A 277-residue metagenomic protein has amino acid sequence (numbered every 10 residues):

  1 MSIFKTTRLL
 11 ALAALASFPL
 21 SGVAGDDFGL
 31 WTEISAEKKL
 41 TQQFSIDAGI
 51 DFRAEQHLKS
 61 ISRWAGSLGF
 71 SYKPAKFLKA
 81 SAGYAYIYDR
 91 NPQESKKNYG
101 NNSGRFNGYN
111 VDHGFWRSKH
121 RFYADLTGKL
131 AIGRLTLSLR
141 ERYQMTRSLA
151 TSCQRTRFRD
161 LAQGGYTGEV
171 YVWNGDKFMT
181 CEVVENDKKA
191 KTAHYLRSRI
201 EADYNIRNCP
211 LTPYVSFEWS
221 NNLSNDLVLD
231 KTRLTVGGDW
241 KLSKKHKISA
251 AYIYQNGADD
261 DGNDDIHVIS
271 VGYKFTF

Functional and structural regions predicted by a protein language model:
A24-K73, K79-R90: Start-of-domain marker
D27, L58-A65, Q93-Y99, A150-R157 (+2 more regions): Outer-membrane beta-barrel translocator domains and adjoining extracellular loop/strand segments of Gram-negative
F28-L30, S62-W64, S118-F122, A190-L196 (+2 more regions): Residues that define the transmembrane beta-barrel architecture of outer-membrane proteins
I34-K38, L68-Y72, A124-G128, Y143 (+4 more regions): Residues on the lipid-exposed face of transmembrane beta-strands in outer-membrane beta-barrel proteins
Q43-A48, K76-A82, G133-L137, N208-T212 (+1 more regions): Repeated loop/turn-to-beta-strand initiation elements of outer-membrane beta-barrel proteins
I50-Q56, Y84-R90, S118, L130-I132 (+4 more regions): Transmembrane beta-strands of outer-membrane beta-barrel pores
S71-R197, I266: Outer-membrane pore/translocation modules
V215, L229-F277: Predominantly the C-terminal beta-signal and adjacent terminal strand-loop region of outer-membrane beta-barrel
